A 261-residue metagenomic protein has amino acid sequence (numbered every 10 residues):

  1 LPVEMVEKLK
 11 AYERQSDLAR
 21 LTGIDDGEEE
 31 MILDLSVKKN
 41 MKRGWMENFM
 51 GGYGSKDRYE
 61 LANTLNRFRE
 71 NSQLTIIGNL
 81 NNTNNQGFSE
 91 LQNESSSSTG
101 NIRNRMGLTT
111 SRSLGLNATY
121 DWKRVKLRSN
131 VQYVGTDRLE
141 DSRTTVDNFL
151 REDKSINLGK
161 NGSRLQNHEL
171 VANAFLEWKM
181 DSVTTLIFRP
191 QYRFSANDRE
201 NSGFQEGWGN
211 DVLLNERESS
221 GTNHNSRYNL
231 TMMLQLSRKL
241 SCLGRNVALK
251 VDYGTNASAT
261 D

Functional and structural regions predicted by a protein language model:
L1-S202, S219-A259: Membrane-proximal, glycine/serine-rich, low-complexity loop/turn segments characteristic of large bacterial
F204-E216: Solvent-exposed loop segments that connect transmembrane elements
